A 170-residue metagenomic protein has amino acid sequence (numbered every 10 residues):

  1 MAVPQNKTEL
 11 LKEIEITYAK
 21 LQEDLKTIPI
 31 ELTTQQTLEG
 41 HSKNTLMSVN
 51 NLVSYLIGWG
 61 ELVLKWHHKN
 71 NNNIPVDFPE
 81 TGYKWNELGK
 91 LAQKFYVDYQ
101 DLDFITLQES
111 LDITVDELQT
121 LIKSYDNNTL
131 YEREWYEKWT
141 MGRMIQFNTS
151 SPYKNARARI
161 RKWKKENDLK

Functional and structural regions predicted by a protein language model:
M1-D24: Extreme N-terminal tail/first-helix region
V3-K7, S42, V97-D101, K138-G142: A short, mixed-charge helix-start or loop-turn motif at secondary-structure junctions
K7, L11-I14, V49, L107-L111 (+2 more regions): Hydrophobic packing residues in well-ordered alpha-helices of helical domains and bundles
A19, K26, I57-E61, D116 (+1 more regions): Solvent-exposed alpha-helix faces
K26-I30, S124-N127: Proline-centered turn/helix-capping motifs that create local helix->coil transitions or kinks
T27-K43: Short secondary-structure junction/hinge motifs that connect adjacent elements
L38-N86, K90, S124, T129-K170: Short, contiguous alpha-helical
K84-T129: Acidic/histidine-rich alpha-helical segments that form the ligand environment of transition-metal centers
